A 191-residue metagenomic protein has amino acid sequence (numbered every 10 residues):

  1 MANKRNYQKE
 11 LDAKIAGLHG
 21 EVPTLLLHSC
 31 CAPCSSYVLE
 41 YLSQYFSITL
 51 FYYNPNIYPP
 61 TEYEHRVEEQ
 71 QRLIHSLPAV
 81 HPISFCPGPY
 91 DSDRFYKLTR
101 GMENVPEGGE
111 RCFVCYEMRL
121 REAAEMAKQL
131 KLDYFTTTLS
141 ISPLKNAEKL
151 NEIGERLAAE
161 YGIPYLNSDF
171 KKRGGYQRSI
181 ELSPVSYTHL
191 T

Functional and structural regions predicted by a protein language model:
K4-Y176: ATP-dependent adenylation/nucleotidyltransferase module used to activate substrates
R173-V185: Divalent-metal-activated hydrolytic enzyme cores
T188-T191: Conserved small/polar residues in nucleotide/adenosyl-binding loops
